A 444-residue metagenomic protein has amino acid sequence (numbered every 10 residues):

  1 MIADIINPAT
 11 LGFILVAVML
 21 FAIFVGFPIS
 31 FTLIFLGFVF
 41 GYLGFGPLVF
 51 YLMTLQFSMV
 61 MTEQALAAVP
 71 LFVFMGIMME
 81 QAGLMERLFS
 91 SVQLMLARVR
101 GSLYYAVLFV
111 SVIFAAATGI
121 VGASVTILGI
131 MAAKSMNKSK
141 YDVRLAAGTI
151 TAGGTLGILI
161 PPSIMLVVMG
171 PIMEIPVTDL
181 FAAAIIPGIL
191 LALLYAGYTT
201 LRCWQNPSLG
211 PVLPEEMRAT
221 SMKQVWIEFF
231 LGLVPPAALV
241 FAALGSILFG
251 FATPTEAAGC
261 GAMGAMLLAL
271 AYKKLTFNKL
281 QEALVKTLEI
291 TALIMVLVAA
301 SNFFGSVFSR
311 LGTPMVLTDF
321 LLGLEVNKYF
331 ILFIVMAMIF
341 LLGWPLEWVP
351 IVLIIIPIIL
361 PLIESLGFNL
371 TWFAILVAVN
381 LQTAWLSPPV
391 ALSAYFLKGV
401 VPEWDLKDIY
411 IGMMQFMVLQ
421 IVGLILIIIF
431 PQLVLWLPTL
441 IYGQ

Functional and structural regions predicted by a protein language model:
D4, I172, D179-I290, Y395-Q415 (+2 more regions): Long, contiguous bundles of hydrophobic transmembrane helices that form the permeation core of multi-pass
I6-G12, V25, M61-A67, L94-A106 (+6 more regions): Membrane-interfacial loop-to-helix junctions in multi-pass transporters
A9-L20, V25-F45, A67-F74, I189-Y195 (+7 more regions): Hydrophobic mid-bilayer segments of alpha-helices in multi-pass membrane transport proteins, especially secondary
L20-I29, G76-E80, V110-G122, I150-I158 (+4 more regions): Transmembrane alpha-helix interface/packing and boundary motifs in multi-pass membrane proteins, characterized by
F24, F31-I34, V60-E86, V112 (+4 more regions): Core transmembrane alpha-helical segments of multi-pass membrane transporters/permeases
F40, I127-S139, M169-A182, L311 (+4 more regions): Membrane-interfacial helix-loop connectors
L55-M59, R87-R98, I127-K138, A147 (+12 more regions): Short amphipathic alpha-helical coupling elements at transmembrane boundaries
Q93-V168, W348-V377: Hydrophobic transmembrane alpha-helices that form the pore/transport pathway of multi-pass ion and small-solute
